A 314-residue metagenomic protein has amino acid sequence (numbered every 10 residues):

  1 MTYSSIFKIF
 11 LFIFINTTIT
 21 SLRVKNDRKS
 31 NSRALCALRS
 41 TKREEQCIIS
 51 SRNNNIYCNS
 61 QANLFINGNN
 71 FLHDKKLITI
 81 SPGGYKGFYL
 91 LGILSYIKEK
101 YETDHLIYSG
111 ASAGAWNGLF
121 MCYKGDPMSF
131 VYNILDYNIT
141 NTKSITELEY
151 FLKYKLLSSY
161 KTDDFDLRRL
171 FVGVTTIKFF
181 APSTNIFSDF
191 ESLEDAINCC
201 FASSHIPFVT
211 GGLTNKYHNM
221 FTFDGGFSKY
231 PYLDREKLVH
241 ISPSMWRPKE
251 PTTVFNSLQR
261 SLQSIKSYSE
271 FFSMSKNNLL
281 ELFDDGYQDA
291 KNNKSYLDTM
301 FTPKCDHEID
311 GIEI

Functional and structural regions predicted by a protein language model:
Y3-D27, A34-A37: N-terminal chloroplast transit peptides
L22-S109, L119-I314: Patatin-like phospholipase
G110, G114: Gly/Ala-rich beta-loop-alpha elbow adjacent to hydrolase catalytic centers
